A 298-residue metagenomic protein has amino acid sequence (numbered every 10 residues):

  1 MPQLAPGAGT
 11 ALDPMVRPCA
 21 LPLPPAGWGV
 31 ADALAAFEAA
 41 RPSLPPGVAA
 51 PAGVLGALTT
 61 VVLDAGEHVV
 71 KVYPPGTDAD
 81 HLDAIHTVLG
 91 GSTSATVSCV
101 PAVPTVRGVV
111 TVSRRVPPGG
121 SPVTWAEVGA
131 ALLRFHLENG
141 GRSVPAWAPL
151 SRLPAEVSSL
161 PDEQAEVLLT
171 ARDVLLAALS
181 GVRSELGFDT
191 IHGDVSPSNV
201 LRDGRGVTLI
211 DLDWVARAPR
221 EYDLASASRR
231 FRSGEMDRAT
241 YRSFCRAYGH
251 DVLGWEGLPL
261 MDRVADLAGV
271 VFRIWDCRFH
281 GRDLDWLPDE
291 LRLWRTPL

Functional and structural regions predicted by a protein language model:
P2-Q3, G119-L169, L186-F188: A cross-family kinase active-site recognition segment
P2-V48: Juxta-kinase regulatory segment immediately upstream of eukaryotic protein kinase catalytic domains
Q3, A11, R152-E166, A239 (+1 more regions): ATP/Mg2+ or Mg2+-diphosphate-binding catalytic cores that bind nucleotide phosphates or diphosphates via glycine-rich
P51-K71, L176-L224: Active-site acidic catalytic loop and adjacent metal/ATP-binding pocket of ATP-dependent phosphoryl transfer enzymes
V69-T111, P117-L137: A conserved alpha-helical element in kinase catalytic cores
P75, P118, V207, V215-R217 (+1 more regions): Activation segment
R220-V252, A265-G281: Active-site activation/catalytic loop segments of kinase-like enzymes and analogous catalytic loops in related
V252-D262: All-alpha amphipathic helical-bundle segments outside canonical DNA-binding/catalytic cores that form hydrophobic
